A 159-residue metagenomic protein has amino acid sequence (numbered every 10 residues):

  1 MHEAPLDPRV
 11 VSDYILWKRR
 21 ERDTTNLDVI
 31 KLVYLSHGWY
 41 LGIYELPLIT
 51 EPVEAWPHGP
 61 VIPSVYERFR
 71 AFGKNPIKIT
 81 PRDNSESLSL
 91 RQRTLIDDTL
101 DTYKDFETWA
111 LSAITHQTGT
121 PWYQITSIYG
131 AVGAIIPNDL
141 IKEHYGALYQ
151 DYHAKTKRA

Functional and structural regions predicted by a protein language model:
M1-A159: Domain-edge interaction signal
